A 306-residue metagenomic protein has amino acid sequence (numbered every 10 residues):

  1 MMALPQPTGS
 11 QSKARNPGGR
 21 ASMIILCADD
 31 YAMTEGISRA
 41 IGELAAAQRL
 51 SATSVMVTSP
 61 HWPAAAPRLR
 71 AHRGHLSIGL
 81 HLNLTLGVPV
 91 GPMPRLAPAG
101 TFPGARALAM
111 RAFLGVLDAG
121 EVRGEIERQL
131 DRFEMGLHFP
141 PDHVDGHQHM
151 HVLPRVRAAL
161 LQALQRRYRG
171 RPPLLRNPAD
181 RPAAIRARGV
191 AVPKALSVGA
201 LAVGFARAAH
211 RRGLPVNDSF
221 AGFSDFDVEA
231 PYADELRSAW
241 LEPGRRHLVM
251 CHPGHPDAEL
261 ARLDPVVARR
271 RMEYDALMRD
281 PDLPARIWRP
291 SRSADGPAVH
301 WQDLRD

Functional and structural regions predicted by a protein language model:
A3-G9, K13-I25, E35-S77, H81-H143 (+1 more regions): Terminal accessory/targeting
D30: His/Cys-centered metal/cofactor-coordination and adjacent catalytic loops
Q148-V152: Gly/Ser/Thr-rich loops at beta-strand to alpha-helix junctions that form or flank small-molecule/cofactor-binding
